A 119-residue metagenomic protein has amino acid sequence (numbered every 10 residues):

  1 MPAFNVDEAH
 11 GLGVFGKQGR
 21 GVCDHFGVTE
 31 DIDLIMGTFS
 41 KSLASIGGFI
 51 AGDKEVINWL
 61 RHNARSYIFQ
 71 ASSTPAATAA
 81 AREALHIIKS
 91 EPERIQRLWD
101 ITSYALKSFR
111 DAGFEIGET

Functional and structural regions predicted by a protein language model:
M1, H10-L34: Active-site pre-lysine segment of PLP-dependent enzymes
M1-P2, F114: Short glycine/serine/threonine/alanine-rich loop segments
F4-E8, M36-G37, F69, E118: General beta-strand structural signal in soluble alpha/beta enzymes
E8-A9, F26, T38-S40, G52-K54 (+1 more regions): Fold-independent oxyanion-binding glycine-rich loops and adjacent beta-strand/coil segments at enzyme active sites
L34-M36, L43-K89: Conserved core segment of the aminotransferase class I/II
R82-T119: Conserved PLP-dependent catalytic core of the aminotransferase class-I/II
